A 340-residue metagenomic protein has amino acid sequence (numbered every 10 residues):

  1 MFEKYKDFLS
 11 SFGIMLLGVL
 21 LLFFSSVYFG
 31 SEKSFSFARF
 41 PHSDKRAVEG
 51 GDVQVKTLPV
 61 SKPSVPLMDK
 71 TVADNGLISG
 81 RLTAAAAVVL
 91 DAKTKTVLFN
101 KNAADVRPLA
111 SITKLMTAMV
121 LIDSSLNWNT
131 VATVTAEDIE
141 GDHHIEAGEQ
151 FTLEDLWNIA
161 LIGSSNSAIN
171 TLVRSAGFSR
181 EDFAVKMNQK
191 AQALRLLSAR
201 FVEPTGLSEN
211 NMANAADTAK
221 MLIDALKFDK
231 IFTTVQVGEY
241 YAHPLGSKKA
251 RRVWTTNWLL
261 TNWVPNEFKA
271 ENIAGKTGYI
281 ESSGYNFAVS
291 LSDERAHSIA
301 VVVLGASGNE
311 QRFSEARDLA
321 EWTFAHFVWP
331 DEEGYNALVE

Functional and structural regions predicted by a protein language model:
M1-L17: N-terminal Sec-pathway targeting helices
D7-S11, S25-A84, F178-E340: Penicillin-recognizing serine hydrolase domain
S36, A103-V106: A short acidic/small-residue loop/turn micro-motif
T94-K95, P108-T133, T218: Active-site SXXK
L98-F99: A structural microfeature
D123-E137, D229-V237: Short, well-structured active-site flanking segments
V134-E149, M187-R200: Active-site helix/loop module of the DD-peptidase/beta-lactamase fold, centered on the serine-lysine SxxK catalytic
I139-R174, R251-P265: Conserved catalytic neighborhood of penicillin-recognizing serine enzymes
